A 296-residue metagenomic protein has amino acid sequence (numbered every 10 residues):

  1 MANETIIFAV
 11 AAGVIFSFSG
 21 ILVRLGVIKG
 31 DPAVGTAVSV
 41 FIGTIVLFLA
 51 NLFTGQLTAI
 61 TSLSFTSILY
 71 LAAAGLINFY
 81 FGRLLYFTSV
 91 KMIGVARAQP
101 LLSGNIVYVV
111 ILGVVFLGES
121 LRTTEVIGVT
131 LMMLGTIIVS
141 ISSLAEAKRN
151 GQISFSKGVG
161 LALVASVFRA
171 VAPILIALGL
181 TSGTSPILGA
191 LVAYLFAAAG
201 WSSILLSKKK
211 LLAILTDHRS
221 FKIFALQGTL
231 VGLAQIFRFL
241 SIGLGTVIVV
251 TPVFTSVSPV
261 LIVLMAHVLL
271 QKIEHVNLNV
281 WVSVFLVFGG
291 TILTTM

Functional and structural regions predicted by a protein language model:
M1-A73, R83-I93, I141-L161, S182 (+4 more regions): Membrane-interface interhelical linkers
I15, N78, G104-N105, F168 (+2 more regions): MFS transmembrane alpha-helix packing/gate-lining sites
S19-R24, Y86-F87, A98, I106 (+6 more regions): Interfacial helix-capping/hinge residues at the ends of transmembrane alpha-helices
P32-A33, V95, L121, P186 (+1 more regions): Membrane-helix interface/capping residues of multi-pass secondary transporters
G35-T36, A98, G189: Juxtamembrane helix-start motifs in multi-pass secondary transporters
I42-L49, L101-V115, T130, F196-G200 (+3 more regions): Alpha-helical transmembrane segments of compact multi-pass small-molecule transporters, enriched in specific families
T61-F65, L102, V115-I138, S142 (+1 more regions): Loop-to-transmembrane alpha-helix entry segments
S154-I187: Selected transmembrane alpha-helices and immediately adjacent juxtamembrane segments of polytopic inner-membrane
